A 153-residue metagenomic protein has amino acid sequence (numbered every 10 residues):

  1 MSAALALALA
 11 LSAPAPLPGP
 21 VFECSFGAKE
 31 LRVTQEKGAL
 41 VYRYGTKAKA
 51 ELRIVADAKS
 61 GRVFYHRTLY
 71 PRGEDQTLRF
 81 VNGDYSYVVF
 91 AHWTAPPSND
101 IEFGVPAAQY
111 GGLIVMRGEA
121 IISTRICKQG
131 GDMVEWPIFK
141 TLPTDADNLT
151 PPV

Functional and structural regions predicted by a protein language model:
A3-S12: Hydrophobic alpha-helical targeting segments used for export or membrane insertion
A13-T68, T77: N-terminal secretory signal peptides
F22, H66-A108: Short, structured surface segments that line ligand/substrate-binding pockets
G27, V81-G83, G118: Short strand-coil-strand connectors
E36-A39, A56-G61, A91-P96, C127-E135: A short, sequence-level motif marking secondary-structure junctions
G38-T46, P106-R117: Short polybasic amphipathic segments
R117-V153: C-terminal partner/receptor-binding element of secreted or periplasmic proteins
